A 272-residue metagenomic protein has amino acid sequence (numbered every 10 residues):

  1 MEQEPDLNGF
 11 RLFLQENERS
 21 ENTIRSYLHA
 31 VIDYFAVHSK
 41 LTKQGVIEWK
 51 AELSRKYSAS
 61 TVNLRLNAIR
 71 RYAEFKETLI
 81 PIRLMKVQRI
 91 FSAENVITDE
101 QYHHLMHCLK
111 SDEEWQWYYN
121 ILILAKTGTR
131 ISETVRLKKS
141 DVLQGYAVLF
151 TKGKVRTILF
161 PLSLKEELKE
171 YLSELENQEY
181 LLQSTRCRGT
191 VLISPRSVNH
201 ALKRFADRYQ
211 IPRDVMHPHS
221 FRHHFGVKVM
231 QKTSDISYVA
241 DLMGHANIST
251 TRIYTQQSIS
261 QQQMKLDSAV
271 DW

Functional and structural regions predicted by a protein language model:
M1-W272: Conserved catalytic core of the tyrosine transesterase superfamily
